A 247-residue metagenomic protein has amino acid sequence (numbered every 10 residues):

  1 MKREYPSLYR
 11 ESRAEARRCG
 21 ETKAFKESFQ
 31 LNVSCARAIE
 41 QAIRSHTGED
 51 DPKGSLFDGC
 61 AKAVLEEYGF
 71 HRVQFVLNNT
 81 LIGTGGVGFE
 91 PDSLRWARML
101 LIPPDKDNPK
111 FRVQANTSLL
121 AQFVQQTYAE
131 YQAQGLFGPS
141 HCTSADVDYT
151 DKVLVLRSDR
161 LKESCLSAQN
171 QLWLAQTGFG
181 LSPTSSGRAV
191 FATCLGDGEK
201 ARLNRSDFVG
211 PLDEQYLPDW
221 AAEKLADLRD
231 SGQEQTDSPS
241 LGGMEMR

Functional and structural regions predicted by a protein language model:
M1-R247: Gram-negative host-targeted secretion-system effectors, predominantly Type III and Type IV, recognized via long
